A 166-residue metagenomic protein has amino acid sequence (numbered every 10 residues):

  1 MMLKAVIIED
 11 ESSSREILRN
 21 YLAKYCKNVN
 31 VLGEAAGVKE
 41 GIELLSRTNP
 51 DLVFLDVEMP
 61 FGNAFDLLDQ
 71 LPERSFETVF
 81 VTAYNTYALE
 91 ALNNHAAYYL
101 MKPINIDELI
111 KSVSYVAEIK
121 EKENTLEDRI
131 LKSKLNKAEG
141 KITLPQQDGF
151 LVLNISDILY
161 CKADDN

Functional and structural regions predicted by a protein language model:
M1-K4: Non-catalytic signal-transmission and effector/linker regions of two-component phosphorelay proteins
E11-A36: Two-component/phosphorelay signaling modules centered on CheY-like receiver
L18, A88, I158: Conserved RecA-like P-loop NTPase ATPase core
A23-C26, L44, Q70, E90 (+1 more regions): A general structural signal for stabilizing positions within well-ordered secondary structure
K27, P50, A163: Short, conserved catalytic or interaction motifs in soluble domains
E40-K132: CheY-like receiver
A117-N166: Conserved binding/recognition cores within well-folded domains
